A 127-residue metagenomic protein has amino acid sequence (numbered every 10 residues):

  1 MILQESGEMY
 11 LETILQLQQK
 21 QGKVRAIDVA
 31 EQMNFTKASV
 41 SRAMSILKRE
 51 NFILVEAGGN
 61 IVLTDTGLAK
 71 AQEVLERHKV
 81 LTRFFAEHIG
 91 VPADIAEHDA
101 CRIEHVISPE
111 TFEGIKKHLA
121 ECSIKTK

Functional and structural regions predicted by a protein language model:
M1-F35: N-terminal helix-turn-helix DNA-binding core of bacterial DNA-binding proteins
A26-A57: Canonical helix-turn-helix DNA-binding module
E31-N34, R49-E50, T66-L68, L119-T126: Short alpha-helical linear motifs
G59-H78: Basic, amphipathic "hinge/linker" alpha-helix immediately C-terminal to the N-terminal HTH DNA-binding motif
E73-I103, S108: Arg/Lys-rich, alpha-helical DNA-contact motif
H98-K127: C-terminal regulatory/oligomerization modules of transcriptional regulators
